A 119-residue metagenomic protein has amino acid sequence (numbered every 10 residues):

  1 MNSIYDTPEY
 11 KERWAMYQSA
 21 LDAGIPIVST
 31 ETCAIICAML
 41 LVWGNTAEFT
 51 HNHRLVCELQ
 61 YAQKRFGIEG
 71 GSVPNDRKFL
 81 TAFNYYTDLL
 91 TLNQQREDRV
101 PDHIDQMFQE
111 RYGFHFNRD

Functional and structural regions predicted by a protein language model:
M1-P8, Q95, Q109-D119: Short intrinsically disordered terminal tails
S3-L40: Short terminal alpha-helical segments
Y5, Y10, Y17, Y61 (+2 more regions): Sequence-level detector for tyrosine residue identity
A23, F66, R111-Y112: Residues at alpha-helix termini
I27-M107: Acidic, low-complexity, intrinsically disordered interaction modules
